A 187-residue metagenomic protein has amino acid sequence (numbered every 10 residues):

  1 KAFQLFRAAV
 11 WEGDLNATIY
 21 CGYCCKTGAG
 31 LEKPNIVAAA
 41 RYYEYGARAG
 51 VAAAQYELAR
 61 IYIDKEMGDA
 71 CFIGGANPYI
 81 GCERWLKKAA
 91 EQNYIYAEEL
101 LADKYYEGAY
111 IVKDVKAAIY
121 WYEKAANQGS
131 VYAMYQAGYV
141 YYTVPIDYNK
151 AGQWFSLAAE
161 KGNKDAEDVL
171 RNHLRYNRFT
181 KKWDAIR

Functional and structural regions predicted by a protein language model:
W11-L15, T27-A29, R48-V51, K65-E66 (+6 more regions): Short helix-capping/linker turns of helical repeat alpha-solenoids
T18-T27, E57-C71, L100-E107, I111 (+2 more regions): Hydrophobic face of amphipathic alpha-helices that form TPR/SEL1-like repeat modules and related alpha-solenoid
Y148-K164, R171: TPR/TPR-like (Sel1-like) alpha-helical repeat modules
K164-R187: Terminal, low-structured helical/coil segments at or just beyond the last alpha-helical repeat
